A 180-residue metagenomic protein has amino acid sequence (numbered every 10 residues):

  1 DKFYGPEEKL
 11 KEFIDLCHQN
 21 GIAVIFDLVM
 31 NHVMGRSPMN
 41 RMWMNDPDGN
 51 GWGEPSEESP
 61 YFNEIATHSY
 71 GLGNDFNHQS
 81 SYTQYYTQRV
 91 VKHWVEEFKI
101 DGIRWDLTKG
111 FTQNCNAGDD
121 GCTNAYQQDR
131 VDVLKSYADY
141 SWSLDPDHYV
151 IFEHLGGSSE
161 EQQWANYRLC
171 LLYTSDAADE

Functional and structural regions predicted by a protein language model:
D1-K99, R104-Y126, S136-D145, Y149 (+1 more regions): Substrate-binding/active-site clefts of carbohydrate-active enzymes
W43-N45, L169-L172: Short, low-complexity, polar/charged sequence segments that are solvent-exposed and flexible
K109-N114, Q128-L134, S158-L171: Conserved N-terminal glycine/acidic-rich loop preference
F152: Short loop/edge segments at beta-strand edges and connector loops that shape dinucleotide/nucleotide cofactor-binding
L155: Short, polar loop motifs at secondary-structure junctions
Y173-A178: Conserved small/polar residues in nucleotide/adenosyl-binding loops
